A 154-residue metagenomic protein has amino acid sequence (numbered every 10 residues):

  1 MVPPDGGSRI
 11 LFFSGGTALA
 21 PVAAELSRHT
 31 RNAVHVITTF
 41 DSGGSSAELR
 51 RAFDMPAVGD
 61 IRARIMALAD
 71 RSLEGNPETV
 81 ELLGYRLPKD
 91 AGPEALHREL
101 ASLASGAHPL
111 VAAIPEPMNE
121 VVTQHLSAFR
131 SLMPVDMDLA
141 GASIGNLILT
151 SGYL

Functional and structural regions predicted by a protein language model:
M1-V2, V22-E25, D136-M137, Y153: A generic local secondary-structure boundary/capping motif
P3-P56, D60: N-terminal phosphate-binding or glycine-rich loops at protein starts, especially the Walker A/P-loop of NTPases
F40-L154: Electropositive, gly/pro-rich neighborhoods at or near active sites that engage anionic ligands
